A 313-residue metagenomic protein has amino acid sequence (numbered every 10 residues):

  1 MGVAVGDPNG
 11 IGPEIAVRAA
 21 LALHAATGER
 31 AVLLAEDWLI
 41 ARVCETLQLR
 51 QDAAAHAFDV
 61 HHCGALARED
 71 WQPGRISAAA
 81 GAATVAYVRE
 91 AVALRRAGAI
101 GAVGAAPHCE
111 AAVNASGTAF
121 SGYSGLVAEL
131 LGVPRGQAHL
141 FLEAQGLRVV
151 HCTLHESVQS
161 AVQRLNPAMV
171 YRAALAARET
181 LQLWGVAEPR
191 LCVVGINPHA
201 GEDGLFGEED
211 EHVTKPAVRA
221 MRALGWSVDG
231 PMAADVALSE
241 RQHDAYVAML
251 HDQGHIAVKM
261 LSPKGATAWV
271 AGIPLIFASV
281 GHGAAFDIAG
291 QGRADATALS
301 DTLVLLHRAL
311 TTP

Functional and structural regions predicted by a protein language model:
M1-G125, A168-A278, H282-A284, A289-P313: Contiguous, glycine/small-aliphatic-enriched amphipathic segments in soluble metabolic enzymes
L130-L147, I273-D287: Short, flexible loop segments at boundaries between secondary-structure elements
F141-R172: Ligand-binding beta-strand-loop-alpha-helix segment within the catalytic cores of soluble metabolic enzymes
